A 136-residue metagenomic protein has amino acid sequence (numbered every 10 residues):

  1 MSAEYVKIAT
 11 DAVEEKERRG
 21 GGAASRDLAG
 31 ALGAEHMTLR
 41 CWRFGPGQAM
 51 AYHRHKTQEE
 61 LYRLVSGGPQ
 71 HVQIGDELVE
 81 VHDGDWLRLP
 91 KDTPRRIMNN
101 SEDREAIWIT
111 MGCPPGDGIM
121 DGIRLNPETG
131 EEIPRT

Functional and structural regions predicted by a protein language model:
M1-M37, A51, I119-T136: A short, N-terminal "cap"/entry segment at the start of jelly-roll beta-barrel domains of the cupin/DSBH fold
G20, L32-H36, K56, V81 (+1 more regions): A generic fold-level signal
D27, G47-Y52, R95-I97: A short, acidic/glycine-rich surface segment
G33, D83, K91-I119: Ligand-binding loop in jelly-roll beta-barrel domains
G33-M37, G45-Q48, G68-Q70, P114-D117: Short, charged/polar surface micro-motifs in flexible loops or helix N-caps
L39-R43, L61, L78, W86-R88 (+2 more regions): Conserved hydrophobic/aromatic beta-strand scaffold that supports enzyme active sites
R40-K56: Conserved short histidine dyad/triad with adjacent acidic residue
A49, K56-D83, T93: A short beta-strand-loop-beta hairpin characteristic of the jelly-roll/cupin
